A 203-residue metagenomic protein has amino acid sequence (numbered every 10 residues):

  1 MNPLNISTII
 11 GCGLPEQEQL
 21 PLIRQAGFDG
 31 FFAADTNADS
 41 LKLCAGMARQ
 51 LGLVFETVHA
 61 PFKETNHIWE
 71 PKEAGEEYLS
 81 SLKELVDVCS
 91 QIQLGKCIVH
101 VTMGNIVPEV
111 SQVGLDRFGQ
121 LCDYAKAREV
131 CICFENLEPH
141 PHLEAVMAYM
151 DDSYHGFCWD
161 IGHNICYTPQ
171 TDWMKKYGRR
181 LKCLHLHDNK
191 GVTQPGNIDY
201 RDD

Functional and structural regions predicted by a protein language model:
M1-E84, S90: N-terminal pre-domain/capping segments
N2-T8, F31-A33, F55-A60, C97-V99 (+3 more regions): Hydrophobic faces of well-ordered beta-strands that scaffold small-molecule active sites in alpha/beta enzyme cores
I10-Q17, G30-L43, N66-I68, E76 (+4 more regions): Acidic-and-aromatic substrate-binding clefts and catalytic sites of carbohydrate-active enzymes
L20-I23, G46-A48, P71, S111-G114 (+3 more regions): Short, glycine/charged-enriched secondary-structure capping and boundary segments
L43-L51, R117-A125, D203: Catalytic-core regions built around general acid/base machinery
E64-V99, N105, D172-L184, N189-D203: Ligand-binding grooves and catalytic loops that recognize ribose/phosphate and carbohydrate rings, and esterified lipid
W69-F157: Active-site acidic/histidine proton-transfer and metal-coordination neighborhood in alpha/beta enzyme cores
G119-D202: Acidic/histidine-rich catalytic cores of soluble enzymes
